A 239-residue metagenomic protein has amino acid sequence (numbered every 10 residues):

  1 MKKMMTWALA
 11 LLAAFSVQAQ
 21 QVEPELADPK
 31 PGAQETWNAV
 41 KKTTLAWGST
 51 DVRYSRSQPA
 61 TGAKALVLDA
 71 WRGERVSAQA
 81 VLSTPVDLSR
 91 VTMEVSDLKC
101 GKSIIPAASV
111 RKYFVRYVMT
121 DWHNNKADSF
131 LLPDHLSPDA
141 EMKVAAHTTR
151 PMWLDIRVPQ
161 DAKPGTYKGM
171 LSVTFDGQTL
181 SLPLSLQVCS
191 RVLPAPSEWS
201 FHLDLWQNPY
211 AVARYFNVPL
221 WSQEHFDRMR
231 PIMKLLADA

Functional and structural regions predicted by a protein language model:
M1-M4: Positively charged n-region of N-terminal signal peptides that target proteins for export
T6-S16: Bacterial N-terminal signal peptides
F15-A19, L236-A239: Short, intrinsically disordered, charge-balanced linker/junction segments flanking boundaries in proteins
Q21-G62, P85-L154: Surface-exposed binding patches on compact interaction domains or structured appendages
S55-R56, V76-A78: Solvent-exposed, flexible loop/coil segments flanking beta-strands in beta-rich domains
L68-E74: Short, solvent-exposed loop/linker segments at the N-terminal edge of repeated beta-sheet extracellular domains
D69, V81-K99, D139-E198, F226: Extended acidic/polar, glycine-enriched regions that form or flank non-catalytic beta-rich accessory modules
T179-A239: An acidic-aromatic substrate-binding cleft motif
